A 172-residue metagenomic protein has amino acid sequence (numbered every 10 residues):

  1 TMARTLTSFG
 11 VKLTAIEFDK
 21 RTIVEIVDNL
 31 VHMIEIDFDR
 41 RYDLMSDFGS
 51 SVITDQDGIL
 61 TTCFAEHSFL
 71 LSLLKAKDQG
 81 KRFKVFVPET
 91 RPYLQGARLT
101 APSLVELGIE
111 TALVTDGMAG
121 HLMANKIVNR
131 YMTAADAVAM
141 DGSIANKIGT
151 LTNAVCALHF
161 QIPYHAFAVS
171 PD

Functional and structural regions predicted by a protein language model:
T1-L113: N-terminal active-site beta-alpha-beta segment that forms phosphate/nucleotide-binding and substrate-recognition loops
T90-D172: Conserved phosphate- and dinucleotide-binding cores of soluble alpha/beta proteins, encompassing both enzyme active
